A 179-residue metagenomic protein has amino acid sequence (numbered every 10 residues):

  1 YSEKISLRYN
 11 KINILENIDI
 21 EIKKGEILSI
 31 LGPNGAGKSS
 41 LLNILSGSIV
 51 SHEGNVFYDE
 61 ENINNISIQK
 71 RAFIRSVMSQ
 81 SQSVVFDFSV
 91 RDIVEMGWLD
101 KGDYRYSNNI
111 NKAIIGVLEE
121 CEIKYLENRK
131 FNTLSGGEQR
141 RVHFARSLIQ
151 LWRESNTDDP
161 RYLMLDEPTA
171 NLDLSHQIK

Functional and structural regions predicted by a protein language model:
S2, L15-N17: Conserved structural motif at the start of ABC-family nucleotide-binding domains
L31-P33: The feature captures the beta-strand-to-loop junction immediately N-terminal to the Walker
S46: Helix-to-loop junction immediately C-terminal to a conserved catalytic motif
G54-N62, Y162: Conserved ABC transporter NBD signature motif
N62-S76, Y104-S107: ABC ATPase NBD coupling module
N109-L126: Conserved ABC ATPase "signature" region
K130-L134, E138: Conserved ABC ATPase signature
N156-D158, L163-E167: Catalytic Walker B motif of ABC-type/P-loop ATPase nucleotide-binding domains
